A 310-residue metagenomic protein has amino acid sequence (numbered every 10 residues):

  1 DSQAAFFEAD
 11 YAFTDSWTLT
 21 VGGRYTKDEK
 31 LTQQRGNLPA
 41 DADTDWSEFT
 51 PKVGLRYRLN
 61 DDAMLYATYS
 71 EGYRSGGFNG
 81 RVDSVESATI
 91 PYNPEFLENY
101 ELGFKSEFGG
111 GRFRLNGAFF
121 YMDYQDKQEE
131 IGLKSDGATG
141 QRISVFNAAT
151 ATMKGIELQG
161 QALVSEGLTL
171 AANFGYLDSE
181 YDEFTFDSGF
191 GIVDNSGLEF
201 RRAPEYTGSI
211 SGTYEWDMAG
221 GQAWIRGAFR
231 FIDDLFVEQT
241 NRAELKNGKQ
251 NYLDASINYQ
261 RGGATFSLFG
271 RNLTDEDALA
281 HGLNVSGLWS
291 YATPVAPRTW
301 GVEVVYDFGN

Functional and structural regions predicted by a protein language model:
D1, P39-S47, I90-F96, F146-T152 (+3 more regions): Replace "Gram-negative outer membrane beta-barrel proteins" with "bacterial and organellar outer membrane beta-barrel
D1-L59: Signature of Gram-negative outer-membrane beta-barrel scaffolds
F7-A12, Y25, R56-R58, E71 (+7 more regions): Residue-level signature of outer-membrane beta-barrel architecture
S16-L19, D62-L65, G110-L115, G167-L170 (+2 more regions): Repeated loop/turn-to-beta-strand initiation elements of outer-membrane beta-barrel proteins
L19, Y121-D123, F146-T240, E303-N310: Gram-negative outer-membrane beta-barrel transporters
Y25-L31, Y69-S75, V82, F108 (+8 more regions): Transmembrane beta-strands of outer-membrane beta-barrel pores
R58, M64-R74, P91-I156, Q161-L163 (+2 more regions): Membrane-embedded beta-barrel scaffold of Gram-negative outer-membrane proteins
R230-T240, N258-N310: C-terminal beta-signal and adjacent terminal beta-strands/loops of Gram-negative outer-membrane beta-barrel proteins
